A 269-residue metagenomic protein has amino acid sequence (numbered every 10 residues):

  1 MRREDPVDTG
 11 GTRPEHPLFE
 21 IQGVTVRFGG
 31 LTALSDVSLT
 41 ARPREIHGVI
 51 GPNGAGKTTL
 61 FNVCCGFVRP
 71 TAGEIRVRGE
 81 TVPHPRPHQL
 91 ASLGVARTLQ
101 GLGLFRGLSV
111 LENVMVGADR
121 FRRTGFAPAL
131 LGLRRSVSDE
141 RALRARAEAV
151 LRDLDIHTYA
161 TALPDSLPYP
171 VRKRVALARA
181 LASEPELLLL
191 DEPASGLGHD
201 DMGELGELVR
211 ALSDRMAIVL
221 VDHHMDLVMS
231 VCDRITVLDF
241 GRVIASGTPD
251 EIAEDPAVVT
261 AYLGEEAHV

Functional and structural regions predicted by a protein language model:
I50-P52: The feature captures the beta-strand-to-loop junction immediately N-terminal to the Walker
C65: Helix-to-loop junction immediately C-terminal to a conserved catalytic motif
G73-V82, S92-L93: Conserved ABC transporter NBD signature motif
E184: Conserved catalytic motifs of ABC-family nucleotide-binding domains
L188-E192: Catalytic Walker B motif of ABC-type/P-loop ATPase nucleotide-binding domains
